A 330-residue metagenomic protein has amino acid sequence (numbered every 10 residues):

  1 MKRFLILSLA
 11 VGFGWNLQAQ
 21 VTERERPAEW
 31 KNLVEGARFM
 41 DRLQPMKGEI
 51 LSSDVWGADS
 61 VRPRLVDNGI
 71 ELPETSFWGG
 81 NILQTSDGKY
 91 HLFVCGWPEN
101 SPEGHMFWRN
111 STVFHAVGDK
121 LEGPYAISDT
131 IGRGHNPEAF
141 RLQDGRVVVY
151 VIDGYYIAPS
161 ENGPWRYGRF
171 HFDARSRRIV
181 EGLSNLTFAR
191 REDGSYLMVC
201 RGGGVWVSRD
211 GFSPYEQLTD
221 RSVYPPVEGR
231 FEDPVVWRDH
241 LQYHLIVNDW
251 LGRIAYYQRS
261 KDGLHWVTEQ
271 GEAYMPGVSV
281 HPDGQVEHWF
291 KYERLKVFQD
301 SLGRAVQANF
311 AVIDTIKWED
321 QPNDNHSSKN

Functional and structural regions predicted by a protein language model:
M1-V21: Bacterial Sec-dependent N-terminal signal peptides
Q20-N330: Carbohydrate-active catalytic/glycan-binding domains of CAZyme proteins, especially the secreted or lumenal ectodomains
